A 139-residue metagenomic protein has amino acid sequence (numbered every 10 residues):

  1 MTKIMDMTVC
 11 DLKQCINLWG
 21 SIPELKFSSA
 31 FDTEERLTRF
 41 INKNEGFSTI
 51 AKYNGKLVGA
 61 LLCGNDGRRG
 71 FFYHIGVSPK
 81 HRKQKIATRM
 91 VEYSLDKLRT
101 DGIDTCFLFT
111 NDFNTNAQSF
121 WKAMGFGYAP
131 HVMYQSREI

Functional and structural regions predicted by a protein language model:
T2-C15: A short beta-loop-alpha structural element at the N-terminal edge of CoA-dependent acyl/N-acetyltransferase catalytic
I16-A30: Helix-loop element at the rim of GNAT/NAT acetyltransferase active sites that forms part of the acceptor-substrate
T38-I50, F71: A short helix-loop-beta-strand connector motif used in the catalytic cores of GNAT acetyltransferases and, in some
I50, K56-G64, F71-G76: Conserved beta-strand in the GNAT
G64-Y73, R82, Y128-P130: A conserved beta-turn-beta hairpin within the catalytic core of GNAT-like acetyltransferases that forms part
V77, K83-D96, A123: Conserved acetyl-CoA-binding loop-helix of GNAT-fold acetyltransferases
L98-T110: Conserved GNAT acetyl-CoA-binding A-motif
L108-A117, S136-I139: Conserved beta-strand-loop-alpha-helix junction that forms the acyl-donor binding cleft
